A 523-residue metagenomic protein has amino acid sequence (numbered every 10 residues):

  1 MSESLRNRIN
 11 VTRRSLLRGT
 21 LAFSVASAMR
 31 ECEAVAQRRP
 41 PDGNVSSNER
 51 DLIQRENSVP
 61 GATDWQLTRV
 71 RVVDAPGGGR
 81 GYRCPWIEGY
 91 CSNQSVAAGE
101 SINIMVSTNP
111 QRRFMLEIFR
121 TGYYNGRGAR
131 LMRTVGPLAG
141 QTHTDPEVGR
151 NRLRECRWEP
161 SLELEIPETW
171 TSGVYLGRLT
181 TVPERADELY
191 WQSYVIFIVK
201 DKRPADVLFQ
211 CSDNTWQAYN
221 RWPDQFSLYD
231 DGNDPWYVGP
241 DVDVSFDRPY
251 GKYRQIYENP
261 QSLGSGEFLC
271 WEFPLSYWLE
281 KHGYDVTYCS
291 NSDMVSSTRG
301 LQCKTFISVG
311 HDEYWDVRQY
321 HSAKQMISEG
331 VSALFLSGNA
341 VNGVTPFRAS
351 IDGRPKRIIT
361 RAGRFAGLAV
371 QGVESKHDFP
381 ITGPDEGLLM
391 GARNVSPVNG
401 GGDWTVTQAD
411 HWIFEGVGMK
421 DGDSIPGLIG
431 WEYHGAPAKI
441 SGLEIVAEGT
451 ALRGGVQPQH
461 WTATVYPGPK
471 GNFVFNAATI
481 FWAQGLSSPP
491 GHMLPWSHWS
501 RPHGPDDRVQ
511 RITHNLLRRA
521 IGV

Functional and structural regions predicted by a protein language model:
M1-V11, A22: N-terminal secretory signal peptides
R30-W65: C-terminal segment of N-terminal export signals and the immediately downstream linker at the start of the mature
Y82-P110: Contiguous beta-strand segments within globular domains
Q111, E117-G122, R127-G136, E184 (+2 more regions): Aromatic-Pro/Gly-enriched surface loop or interdomain linker that acts as a lid/target-recognition segment
F114, R154-R203: Extended acidic/polar, glycine-enriched regions that form or flank non-catalytic beta-rich accessory modules
Q141-C156, E163-E165, T169-T171, G264-A349 (+1 more regions): Helical hinge/lid and interdomain linker segments adjacent to catalytic or ligand-binding clefts that mediate domain
K281, K439-V523: Extracellular low-complexity, Gly/Ser/Thr-rich intrinsically disordered linkers and protease-sensitive activation/hinge
V341-V456: An acidic, glycine-rich "communication" segment
